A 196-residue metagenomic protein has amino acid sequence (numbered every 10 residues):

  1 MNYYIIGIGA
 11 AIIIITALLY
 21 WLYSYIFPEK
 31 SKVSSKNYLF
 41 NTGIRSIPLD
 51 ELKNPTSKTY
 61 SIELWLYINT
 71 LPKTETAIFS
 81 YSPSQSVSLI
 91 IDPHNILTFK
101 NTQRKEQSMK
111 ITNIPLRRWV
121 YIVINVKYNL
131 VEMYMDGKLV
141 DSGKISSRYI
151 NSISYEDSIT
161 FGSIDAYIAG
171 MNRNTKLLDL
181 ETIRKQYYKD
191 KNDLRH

Functional and structural regions predicted by a protein language model:
M1-H196: Extracellular glycan-associated modules
